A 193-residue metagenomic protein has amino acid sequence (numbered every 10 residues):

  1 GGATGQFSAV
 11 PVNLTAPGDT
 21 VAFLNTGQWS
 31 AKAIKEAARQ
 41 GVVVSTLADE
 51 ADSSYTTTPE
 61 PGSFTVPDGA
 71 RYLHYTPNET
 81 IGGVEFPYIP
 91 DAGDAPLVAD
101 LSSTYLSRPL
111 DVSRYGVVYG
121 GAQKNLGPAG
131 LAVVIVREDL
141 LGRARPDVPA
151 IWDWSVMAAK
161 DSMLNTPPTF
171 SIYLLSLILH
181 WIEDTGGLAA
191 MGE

Functional and structural regions predicted by a protein language model:
G1-A22, S30-A33: Conserved beta-loop-alpha segment that forms the PLP phosphate-binding cup at the N-terminus of a helix
A22, Y72-T76, V98, Y119 (+1 more regions): Structural motif
N25-G41: Substrate-binding/gating loop at the entrance of the active-site cleft, primarily in PLP-dependent aminotransferase-like
A37, D49-Y105: Active-site phosphate-binding strand-loop segment of PLP-dependent enzymes
V42-E50: A glycine-rich helix N-cap at a beta->alpha junction
V98, V112-Q123: Conserved active-site segment immediately N-terminal to the catalytic lysine that forms the internal aldimine
A122-E193: Active-site C-terminal subdomain of aminotransferase-like
